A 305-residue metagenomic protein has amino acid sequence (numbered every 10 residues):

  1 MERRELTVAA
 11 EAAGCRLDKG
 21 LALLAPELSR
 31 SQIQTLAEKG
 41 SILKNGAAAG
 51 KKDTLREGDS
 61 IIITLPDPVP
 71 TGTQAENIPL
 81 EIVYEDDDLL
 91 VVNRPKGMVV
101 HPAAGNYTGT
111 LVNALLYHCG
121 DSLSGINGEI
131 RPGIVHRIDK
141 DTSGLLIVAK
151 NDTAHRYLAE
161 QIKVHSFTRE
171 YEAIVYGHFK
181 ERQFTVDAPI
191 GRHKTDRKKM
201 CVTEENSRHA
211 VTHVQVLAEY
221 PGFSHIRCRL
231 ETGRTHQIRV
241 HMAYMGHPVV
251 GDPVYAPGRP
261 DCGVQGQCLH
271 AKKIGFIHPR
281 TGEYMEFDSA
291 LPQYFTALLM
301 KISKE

Functional and structural regions predicted by a protein language model:
M1-T185, P189-K194, Y294-I302: RNA pseudouridine synthases
I82, V175, H213-V216, V249: Conserved hydrophobic positions within beta-strands
V92, V240, G251: Active-site flanking residues adjacent to catalytic metal/cofactor-binding acidic residues
T108, Q183, S207-A210, Q267: A structural signal for well-ordered alpha-helical scaffolds and beta->alpha junctions
G128-E160, T168, E172, D187-M245 (+1 more regions): The conserved catalytic core of RNA pseudouridine synthases
G177-F179, T232, R259: Glycine-rich beta-alpha junction loops
V250-G263: Short, surface-exposed loop/helix-turn segments at secondary-structure junctions that function as lids/hinges flanking
G263-A271: Active-site-adjacent capping/gating segments
